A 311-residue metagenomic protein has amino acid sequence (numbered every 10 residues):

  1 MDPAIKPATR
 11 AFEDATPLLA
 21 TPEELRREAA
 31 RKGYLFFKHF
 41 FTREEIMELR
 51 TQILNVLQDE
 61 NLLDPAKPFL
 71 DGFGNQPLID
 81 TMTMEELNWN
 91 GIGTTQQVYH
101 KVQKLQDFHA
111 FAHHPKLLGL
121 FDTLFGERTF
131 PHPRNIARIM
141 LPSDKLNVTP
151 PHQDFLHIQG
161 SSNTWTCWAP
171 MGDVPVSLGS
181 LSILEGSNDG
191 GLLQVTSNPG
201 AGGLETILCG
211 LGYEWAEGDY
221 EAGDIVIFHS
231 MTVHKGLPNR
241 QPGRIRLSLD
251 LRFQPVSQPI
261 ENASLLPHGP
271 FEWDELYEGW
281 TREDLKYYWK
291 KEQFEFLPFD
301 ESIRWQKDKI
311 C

Functional and structural regions predicted by a protein language model:
D2-A15, D59, L63, L87 (+3 more regions): Non-heme Fe(II)/2-oxoglutarate
D2-R31, K38-P151, H157: Non-heme Fe(II)-dependent double-stranded beta-helix
P3, R10, A15, R27 (+1 more regions): Double-stranded beta-helix
F41-R43, A137-I139, L156, V174-V176 (+3 more regions): Short, solvent-exposed loop/turn segments at secondary-structure junctions
P77-M82, P151-H152, G200-G212, A263-G269: Short, surface-exposed loop/helix-turn segments at secondary-structure junctions that function as lids/hinges flanking
E127-F130, Q153-G160, M171-S180, G186-N188: Active-site region of the double-stranded beta-helix
D154-L156, T164, K235-R240: Glycine-rich phosphate/pyrophosphate-binding beta-alpha loops
I158-V176, D219-A222, I227, R252-V256: Short, conserved beta-strand element in jelly-roll/cupin
